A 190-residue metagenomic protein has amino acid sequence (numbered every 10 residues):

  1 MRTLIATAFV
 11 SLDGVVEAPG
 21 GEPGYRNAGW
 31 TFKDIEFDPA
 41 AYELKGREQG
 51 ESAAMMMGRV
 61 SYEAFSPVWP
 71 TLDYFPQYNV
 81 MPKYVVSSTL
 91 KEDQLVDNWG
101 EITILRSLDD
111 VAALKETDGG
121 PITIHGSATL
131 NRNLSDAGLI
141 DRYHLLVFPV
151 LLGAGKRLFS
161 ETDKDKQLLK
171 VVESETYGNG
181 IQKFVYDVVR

Functional and structural regions predicted by a protein language model:
R2-L139, P149-R190: Portal/gating segments that form or line small-molecule/metal binding sites
